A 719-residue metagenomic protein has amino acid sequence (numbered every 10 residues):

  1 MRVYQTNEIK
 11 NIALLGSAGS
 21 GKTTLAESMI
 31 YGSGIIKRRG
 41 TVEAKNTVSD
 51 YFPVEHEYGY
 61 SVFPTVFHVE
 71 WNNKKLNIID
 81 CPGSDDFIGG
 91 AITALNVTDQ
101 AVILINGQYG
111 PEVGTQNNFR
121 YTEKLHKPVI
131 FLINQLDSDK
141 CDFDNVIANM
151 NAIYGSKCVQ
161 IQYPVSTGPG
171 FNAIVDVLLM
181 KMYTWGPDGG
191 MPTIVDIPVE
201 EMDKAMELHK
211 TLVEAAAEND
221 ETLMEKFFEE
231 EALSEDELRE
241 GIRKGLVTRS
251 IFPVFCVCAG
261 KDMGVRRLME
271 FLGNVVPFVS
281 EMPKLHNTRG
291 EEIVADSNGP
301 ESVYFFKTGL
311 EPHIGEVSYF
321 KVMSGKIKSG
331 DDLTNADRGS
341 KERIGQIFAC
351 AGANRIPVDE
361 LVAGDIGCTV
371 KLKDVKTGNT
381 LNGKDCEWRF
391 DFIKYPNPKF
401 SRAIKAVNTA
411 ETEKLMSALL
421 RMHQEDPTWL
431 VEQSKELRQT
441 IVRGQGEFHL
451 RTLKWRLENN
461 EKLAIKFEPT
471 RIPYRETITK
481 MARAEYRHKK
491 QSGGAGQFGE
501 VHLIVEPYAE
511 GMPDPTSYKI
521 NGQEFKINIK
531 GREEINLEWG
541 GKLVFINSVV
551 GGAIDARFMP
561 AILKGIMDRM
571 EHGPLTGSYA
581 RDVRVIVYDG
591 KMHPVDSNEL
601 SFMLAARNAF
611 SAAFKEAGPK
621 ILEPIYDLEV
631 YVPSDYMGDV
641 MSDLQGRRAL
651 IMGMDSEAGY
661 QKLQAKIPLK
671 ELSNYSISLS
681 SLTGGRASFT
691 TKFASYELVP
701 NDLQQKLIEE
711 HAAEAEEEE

Functional and structural regions predicted by a protein language model:
M1-E719: Structural and coupling elements of P-loop NTPases
